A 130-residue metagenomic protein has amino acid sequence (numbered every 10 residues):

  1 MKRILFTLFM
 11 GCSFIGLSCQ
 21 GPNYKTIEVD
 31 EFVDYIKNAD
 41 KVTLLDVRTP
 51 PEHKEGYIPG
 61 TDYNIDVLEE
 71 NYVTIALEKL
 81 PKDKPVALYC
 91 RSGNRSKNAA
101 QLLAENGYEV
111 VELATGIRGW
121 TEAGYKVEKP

Functional and structural regions predicted by a protein language model:
K2-L5, G16-N38, V42, P50-P85 (+1 more regions): Rhodanese-like catalytic fold shared by cysteine-dependent sulfurtransferases and DSP/PTP-type phosphatases
F6-G11: Sec-dependent N-terminal signal peptides
Y89: Short, surface-exposed ligand- or partner-binding patches at beta-edge/loop junctions that are enriched in aromatics
